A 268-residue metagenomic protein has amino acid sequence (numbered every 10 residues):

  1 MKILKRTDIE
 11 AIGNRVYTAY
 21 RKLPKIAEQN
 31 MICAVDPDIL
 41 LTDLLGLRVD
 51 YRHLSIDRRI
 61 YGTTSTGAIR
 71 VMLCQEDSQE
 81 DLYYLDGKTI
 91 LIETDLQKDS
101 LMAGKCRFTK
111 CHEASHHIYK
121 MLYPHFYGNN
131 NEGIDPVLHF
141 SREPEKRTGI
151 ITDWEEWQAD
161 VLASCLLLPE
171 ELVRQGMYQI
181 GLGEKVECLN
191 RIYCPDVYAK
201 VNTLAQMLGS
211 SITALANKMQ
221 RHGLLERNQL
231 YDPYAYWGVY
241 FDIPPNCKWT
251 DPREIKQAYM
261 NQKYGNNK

Functional and structural regions predicted by a protein language model:
M1-K268: Active-site hotspot residues in diverse enzymes, especially metal/ion-binding acidic/histidine motifs
